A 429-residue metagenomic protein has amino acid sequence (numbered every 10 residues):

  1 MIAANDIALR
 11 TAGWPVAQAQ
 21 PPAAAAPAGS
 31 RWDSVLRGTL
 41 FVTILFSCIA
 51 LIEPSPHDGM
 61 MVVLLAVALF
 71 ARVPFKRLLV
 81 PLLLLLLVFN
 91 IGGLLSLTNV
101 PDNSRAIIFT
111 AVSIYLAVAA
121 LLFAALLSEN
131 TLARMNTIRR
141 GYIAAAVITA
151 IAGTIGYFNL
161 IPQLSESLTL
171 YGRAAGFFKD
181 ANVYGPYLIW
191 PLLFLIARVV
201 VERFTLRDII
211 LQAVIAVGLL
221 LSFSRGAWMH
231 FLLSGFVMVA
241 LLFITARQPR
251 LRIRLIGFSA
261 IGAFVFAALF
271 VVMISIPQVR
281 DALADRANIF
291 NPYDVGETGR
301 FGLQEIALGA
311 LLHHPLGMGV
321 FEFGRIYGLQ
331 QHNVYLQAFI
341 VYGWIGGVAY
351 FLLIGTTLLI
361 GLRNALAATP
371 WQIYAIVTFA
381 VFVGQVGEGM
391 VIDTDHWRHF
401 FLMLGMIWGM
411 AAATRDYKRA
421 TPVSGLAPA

Functional and structural regions predicted by a protein language model:
M1-I108, L126-E129, A133-R140, R198-L206 (+4 more regions): Transmembrane signal-anchor hairpin modules in multi-pass inner-membrane enzymes, especially those that act on
L36-I44, A213, L362-V391, M406-I407: Loop-to-helix entry and N-terminal half of a specific, functionally important transmembrane alpha helix in multi-pass
I44, N136-T169, G176-T245, L352-R363 (+1 more regions): Alpha-helical transmembrane segments of multi-pass inner-membrane proteins
M61-A68, G235, I376-V386, T394-A429: Transmembrane alpha-helices of multi-pass inner-membrane enzymes
L85-V88, R140-I151, Q212, A216 (+1 more regions): Hydrophobic alpha-helical membrane-interfacial segments at the cytosolic entry of transmembrane helices
Y157, L242-N291, E305-A310: A membrane-periplasm/extracellular boundary helix in multi-pass inner-membrane enzymes that assemble envelope glycans
Q163-L164, N288-W344, L362-L366: Long extracytoplasmic/lumenal interhelical loops at the membrane interface of multi-pass membrane proteins
L170-A181, F290-T298: Short aromatic-rich membrane-water interface segments that cap or initiate transmembrane helices in multi-pass membrane
